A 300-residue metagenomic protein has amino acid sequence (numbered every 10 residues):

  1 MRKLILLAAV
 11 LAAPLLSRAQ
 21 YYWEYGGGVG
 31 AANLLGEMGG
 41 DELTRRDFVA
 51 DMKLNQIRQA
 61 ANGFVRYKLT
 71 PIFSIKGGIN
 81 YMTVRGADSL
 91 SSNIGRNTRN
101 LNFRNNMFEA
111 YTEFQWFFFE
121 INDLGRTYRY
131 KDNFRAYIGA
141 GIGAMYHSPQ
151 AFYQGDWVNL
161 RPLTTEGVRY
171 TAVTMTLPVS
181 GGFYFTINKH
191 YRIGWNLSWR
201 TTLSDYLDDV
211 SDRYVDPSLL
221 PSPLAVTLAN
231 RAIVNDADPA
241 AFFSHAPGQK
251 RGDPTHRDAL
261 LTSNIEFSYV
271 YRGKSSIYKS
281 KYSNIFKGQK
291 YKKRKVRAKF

Functional and structural regions predicted by a protein language model:
Y21, N55-Q59, N106-A110, D132-F134 (+2 more regions): Residues that define the transmembrane beta-barrel architecture of outer-membrane proteins
G27-A31, G63-Y67, T112-W116, A140-A144 (+3 more regions): Residues on the lipid-exposed face of transmembrane beta-strands in outer-membrane beta-barrel proteins
A32-A60, F64: Surface-exposed strand-loop-strand hairpins of Gram-negative outer-membrane beta-barrel proteins
L35, I72-I75, I121-N122, H190-I193 (+1 more regions): Repeated loop/turn-to-beta-strand initiation elements of outer-membrane beta-barrel proteins
D41-D47, S91-R99, Q154-L160, V210-L219: Flexible, surface-exposed loop regions and adjacent strand-edge segments of Gram-negative outer-membrane beta-barrel
R46-D51, G95-F103, G125-R126, P162-R169 (+1 more regions): Extracellular loop and loop/strand-boundary signature of outer-membrane beta-barrel proteins
Y67, P71-I75, I79-Y153: Gram-negative (and chloroplast) outer-membrane scaffold detector with strong preference for beta-barrel transmembrane
N188-F300: Predominantly the C-terminal beta-signal and adjacent terminal strand-loop region of outer-membrane beta-barrel
